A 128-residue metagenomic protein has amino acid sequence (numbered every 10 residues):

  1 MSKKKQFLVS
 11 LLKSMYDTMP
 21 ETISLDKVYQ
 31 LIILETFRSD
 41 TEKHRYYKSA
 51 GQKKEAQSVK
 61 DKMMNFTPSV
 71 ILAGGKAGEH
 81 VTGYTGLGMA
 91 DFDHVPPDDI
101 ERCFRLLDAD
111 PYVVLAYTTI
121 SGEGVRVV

Functional and structural regions predicted by a protein language model:
M1-G86: DNA replication initiation on ssDNA origins
F37-D40, H44, S49-A50, E101-R102 (+2 more regions): Generic alpha-helix signal with a bias toward terminal, lower-confidence helices and secondary-structure junctions
V70, D91-P96, I120: Short, flexible loop/turn elements at secondary-structure junctions
A90, D108, V114-V128: Histidine-centered divalent-metal-coordination microenvironment in nucleic-acid enzymes
V95-V113: Short amphipathic alpha-helix segments
